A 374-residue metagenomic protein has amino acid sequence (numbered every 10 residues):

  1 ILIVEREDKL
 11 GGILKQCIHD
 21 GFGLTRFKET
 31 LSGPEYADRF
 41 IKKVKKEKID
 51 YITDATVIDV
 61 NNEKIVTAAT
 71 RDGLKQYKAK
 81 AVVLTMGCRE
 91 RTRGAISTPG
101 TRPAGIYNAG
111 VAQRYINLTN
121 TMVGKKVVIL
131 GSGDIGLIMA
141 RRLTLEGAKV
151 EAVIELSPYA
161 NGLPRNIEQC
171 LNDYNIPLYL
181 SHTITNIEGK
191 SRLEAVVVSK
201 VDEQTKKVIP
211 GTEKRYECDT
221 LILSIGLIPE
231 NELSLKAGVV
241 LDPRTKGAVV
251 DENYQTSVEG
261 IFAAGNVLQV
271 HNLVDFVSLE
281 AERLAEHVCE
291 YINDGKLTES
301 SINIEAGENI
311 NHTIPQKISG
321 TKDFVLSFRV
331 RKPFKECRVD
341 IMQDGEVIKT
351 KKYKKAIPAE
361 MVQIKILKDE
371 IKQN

Functional and structural regions predicted by a protein language model:
I1-R39, K43, V123-Q169, P358: Beta1-alpha1 glycine-rich phosphate/pyrophosphate-binding loop at the start of Rossmann-like nucleotide-binding domains
D38-A68, T144-E232, K322-K354: A Rossmann-like FAD-binding core segment of flavoenzymes
D38-K126, Q204-G211, I222, V249-V250: FAD-binding core/adjacent interface of flavoenzyme oxidoreductases
L74-K75, A81-L178, T183-R192, G260-A263 (+1 more regions): Predominantly flavin-linked oxidoreductase catalytic cores and closely associated redox partners
I106-I116, D219-H271: FAD-site-proximal beta/loop scaffold in flavoenzymes
A264-G307, T313: A conserved FAD-binding loop/helix module that cradles the flavin
K296-F334: Surface beta-strand/loop "capping" patches
S327, A359-E370: Exposed aromatic-hydrophobic patches
